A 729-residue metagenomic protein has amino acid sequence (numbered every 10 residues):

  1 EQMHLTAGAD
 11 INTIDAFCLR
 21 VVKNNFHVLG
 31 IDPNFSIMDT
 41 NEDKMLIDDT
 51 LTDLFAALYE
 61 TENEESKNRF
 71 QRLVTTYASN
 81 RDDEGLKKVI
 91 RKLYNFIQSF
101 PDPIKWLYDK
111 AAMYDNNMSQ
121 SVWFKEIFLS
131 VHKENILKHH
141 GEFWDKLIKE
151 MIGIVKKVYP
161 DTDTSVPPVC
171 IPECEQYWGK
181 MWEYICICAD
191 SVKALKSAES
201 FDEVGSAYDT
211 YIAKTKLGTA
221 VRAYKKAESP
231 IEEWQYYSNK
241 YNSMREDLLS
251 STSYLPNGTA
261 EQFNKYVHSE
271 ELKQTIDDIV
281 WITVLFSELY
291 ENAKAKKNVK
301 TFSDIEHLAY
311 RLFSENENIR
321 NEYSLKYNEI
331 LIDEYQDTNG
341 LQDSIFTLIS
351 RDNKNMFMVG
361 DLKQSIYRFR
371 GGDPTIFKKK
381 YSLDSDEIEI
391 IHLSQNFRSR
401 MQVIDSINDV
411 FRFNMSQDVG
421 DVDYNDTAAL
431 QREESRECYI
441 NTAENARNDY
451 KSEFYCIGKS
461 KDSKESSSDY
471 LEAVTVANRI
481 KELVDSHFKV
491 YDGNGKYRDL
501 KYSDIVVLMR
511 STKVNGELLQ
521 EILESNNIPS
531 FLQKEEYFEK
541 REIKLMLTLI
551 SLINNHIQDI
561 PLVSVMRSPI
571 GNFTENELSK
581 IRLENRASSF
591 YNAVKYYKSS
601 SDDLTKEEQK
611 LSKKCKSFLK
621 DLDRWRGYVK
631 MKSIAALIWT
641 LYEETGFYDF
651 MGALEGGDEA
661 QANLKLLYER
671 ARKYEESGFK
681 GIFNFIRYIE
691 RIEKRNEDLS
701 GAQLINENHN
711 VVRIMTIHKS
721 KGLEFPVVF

Functional and structural regions predicted by a protein language model:
E1-G30, A293, K297-S303, E317-N321 (+4 more regions): P-loop NTPase Walker
E1-L195, E199, C456, L471: Conserved ATP-dependent motor core of P-loop NTPases, especially the RecA-like helicase ATPase domain
A9-V21, T75-S99, I279-L285, K300-I305 (+4 more regions): Core structural elements
N12-T13, N34, M38, T301 (+1 more regions): Phosphate-binding beta-loop-alpha motif at adenosine-nucleotide cofactor sites
L29, P33-N34, D102-V131, Y241-L331 (+4 more regions): Accessory N-terminal region flanking or inserted into the helicase ATPase core in nucleic-acid motor proteins
N41, M45, D49, A56 (+12 more regions): Conserved motor-region signature of P-loop NTPase helicases/translocases
E60, E64-K88, Q98, Q176-S287: Coupling/switch/interface segments within P-loop NTPase motor domains and analogous charged loops in nucleic-acid
E584-T605, S612-F618: Accessory alpha-helical DNA-binding modules that contact the DNA backbone or grooves
